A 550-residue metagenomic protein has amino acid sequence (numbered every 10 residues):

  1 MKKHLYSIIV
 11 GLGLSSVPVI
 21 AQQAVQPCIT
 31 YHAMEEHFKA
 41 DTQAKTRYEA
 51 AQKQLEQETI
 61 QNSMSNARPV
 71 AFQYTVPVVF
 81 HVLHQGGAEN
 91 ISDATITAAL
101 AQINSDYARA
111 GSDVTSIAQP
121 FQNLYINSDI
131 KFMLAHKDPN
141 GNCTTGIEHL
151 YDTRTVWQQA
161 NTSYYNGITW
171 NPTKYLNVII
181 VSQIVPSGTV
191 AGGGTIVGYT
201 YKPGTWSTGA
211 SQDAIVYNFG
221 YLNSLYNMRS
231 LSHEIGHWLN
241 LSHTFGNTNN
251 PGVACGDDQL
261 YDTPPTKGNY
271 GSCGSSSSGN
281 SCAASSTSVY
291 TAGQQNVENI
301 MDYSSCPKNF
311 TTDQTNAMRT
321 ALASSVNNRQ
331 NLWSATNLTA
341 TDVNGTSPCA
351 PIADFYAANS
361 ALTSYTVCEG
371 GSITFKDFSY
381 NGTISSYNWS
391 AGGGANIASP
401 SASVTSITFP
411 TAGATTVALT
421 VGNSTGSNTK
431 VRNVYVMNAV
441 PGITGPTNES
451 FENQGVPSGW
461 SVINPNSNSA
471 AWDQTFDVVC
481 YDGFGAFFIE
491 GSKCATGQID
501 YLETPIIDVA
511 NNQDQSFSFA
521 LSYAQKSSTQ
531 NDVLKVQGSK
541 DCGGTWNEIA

Functional and structural regions predicted by a protein language model:
Q22-A110: Primarily auto-inhibitory N-terminal propeptides
V70-F72, V78-A88, D93-D138, E148-D354: Extracellular (secreted or membrane-anchored) zinc-dependent metallopeptidases, primarily metzincins but also closely
T366-S379: A short beta-strand segment in extracellular, disulfide-stabilized domains
I384-T408: Surface-exposed, flexible coil segments in extracellular/virion-facing regions
I397, D541-A550: Exoplasmic/lumenal beta-rich domain surfaces
T444-Q498, A550: Extracellular glycan-recognition surfaces and repeat-rich motifs
C494-N511: Short beta-strands within extracellular/lumenal beta-sheet-rich domains
A510-Q513, Y523-N531: Extended, low-complexity, turn-rich repeat/linker tracts enriched in Gly/Pro/Ser/Thr and Asp/Glu that occur
